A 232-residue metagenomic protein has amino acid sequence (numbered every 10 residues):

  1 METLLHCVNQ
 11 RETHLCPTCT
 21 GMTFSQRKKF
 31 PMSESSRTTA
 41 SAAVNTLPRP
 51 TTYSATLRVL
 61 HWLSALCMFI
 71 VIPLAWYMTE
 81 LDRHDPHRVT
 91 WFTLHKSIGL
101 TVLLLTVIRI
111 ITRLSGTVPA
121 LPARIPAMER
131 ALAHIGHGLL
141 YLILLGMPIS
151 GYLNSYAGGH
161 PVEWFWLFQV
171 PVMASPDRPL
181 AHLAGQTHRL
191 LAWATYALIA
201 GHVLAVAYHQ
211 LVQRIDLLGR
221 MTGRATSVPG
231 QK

Functional and structural regions predicted by a protein language model:
C7, C16-C19: Cysteine-centered motifs
N9, T23-K232: Membrane-embedded alpha-helical bundles that constitute the cytochrome b-like, heme-associated redox core of multi-pass
